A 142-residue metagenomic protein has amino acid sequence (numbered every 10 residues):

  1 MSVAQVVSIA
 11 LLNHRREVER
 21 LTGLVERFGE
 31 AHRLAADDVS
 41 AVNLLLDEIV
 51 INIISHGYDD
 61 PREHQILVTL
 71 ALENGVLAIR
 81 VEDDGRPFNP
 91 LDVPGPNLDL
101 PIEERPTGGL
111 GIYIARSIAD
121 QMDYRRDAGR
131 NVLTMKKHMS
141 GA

Functional and structural regions predicted by a protein language model:
M1-A10, R116-A142: Flexible, glycine-/charge-rich segments associated with ATP-binding catalytic modules
G23-D47, E104-P106: Conserved short strand/loop->alpha-helix "switch" segment adjacent to the catalytic nucleotide/phosphoryl-transfer site
E48, N52: Conserved polar catalytic motif of the HATPase_c/GHKL fold
I53-Y58: Short helix-loop "hinge" at the ATP-lid/N-box region of the Bergerat-fold HATPase_c
H64-A71: A conserved short beta-strand within the histidine kinase catalytic ATPase domain
A71-I79: Short beta-strand-loop-beta element adjacent to the nucleotide/active-site pocket used for signaling
I79-T107: Glycine-rich/acidic phosphate-handling loop/turn and adjacent ATP-lid/helix of nucleotide-binding kinase/ATPase domains
E104-A119: Glycine-rich phosphate-binding loop
